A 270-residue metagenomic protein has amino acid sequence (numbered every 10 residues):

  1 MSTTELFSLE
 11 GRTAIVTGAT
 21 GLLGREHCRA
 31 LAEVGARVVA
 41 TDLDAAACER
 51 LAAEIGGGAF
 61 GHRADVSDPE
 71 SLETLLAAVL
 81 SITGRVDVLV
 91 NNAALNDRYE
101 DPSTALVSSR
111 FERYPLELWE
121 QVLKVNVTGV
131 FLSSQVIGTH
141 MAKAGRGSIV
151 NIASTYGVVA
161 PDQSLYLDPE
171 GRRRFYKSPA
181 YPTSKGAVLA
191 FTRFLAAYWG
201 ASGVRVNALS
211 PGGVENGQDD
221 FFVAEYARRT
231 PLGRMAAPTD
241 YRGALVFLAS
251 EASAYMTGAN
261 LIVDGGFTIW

Functional and structural regions predicted by a protein language model:
S2-L6, S108, D168, V246 (+1 more regions): Short C-terminal tail/terminal secondary-structure segment of NAD(P)H-dependent dehydrogenase/reductase domains
L6-V39, L195: Canonical Rossmann dinucleotide-binding motif of NAD(H)/NADP(H)-dependent dehydrogenases/reductases, specifically
A36-R50: Conserved glycine-rich Rossmann-like NAD(P)H-binding loop of the short-chain dehydrogenase/reductase
A45-A46, R63-L75, L116, T239-D240: The beta1-alpha1 cofactor-binding region of Rossmann-like NAD(H)/NADP(H)-dependent oxidoreductases
L95, V107-F131, R146, V150 (+4 more regions): Catalytic Tyr-X3-Lys loop
R110-L116, V150-A187, T192-A201: Catalytic loop of short-chain dehydrogenase/reductase
G200, R205, M256-G258: Short, small/polar-rich loop/turn modules that mediate ligand/substrate recognition or access, typified
T230-Y241, A252: A conserved structural motif in NAD(P)-dependent oxidoreductases
